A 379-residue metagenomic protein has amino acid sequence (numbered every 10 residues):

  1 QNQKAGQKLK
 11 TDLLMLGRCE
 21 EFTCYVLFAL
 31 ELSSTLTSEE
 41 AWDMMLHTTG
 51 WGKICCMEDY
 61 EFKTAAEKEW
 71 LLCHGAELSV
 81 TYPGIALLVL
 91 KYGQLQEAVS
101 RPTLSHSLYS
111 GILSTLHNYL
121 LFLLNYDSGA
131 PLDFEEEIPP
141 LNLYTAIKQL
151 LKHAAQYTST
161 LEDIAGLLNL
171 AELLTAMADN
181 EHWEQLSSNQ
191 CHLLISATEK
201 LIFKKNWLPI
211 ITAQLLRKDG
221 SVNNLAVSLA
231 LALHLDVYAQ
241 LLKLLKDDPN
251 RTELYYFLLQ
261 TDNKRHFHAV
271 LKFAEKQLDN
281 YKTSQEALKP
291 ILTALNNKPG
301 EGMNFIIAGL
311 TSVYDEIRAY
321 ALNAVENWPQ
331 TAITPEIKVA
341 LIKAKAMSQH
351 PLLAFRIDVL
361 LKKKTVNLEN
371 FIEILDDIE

Functional and structural regions predicted by a protein language model:
Q1-Q3, T23-T35, D43, K53-K63 (+11 more regions): Structural detector for internal amphipathic alpha-helices that build alpha-solenoid repeat scaffolds
K4-L16, T35-L46, A65-G75, T81 (+10 more regions): Amphipathic alpha-helical scaffolding segments comprising HEAT/armadillo-like alpha-solenoid repeats
G17-T23, H47-T48, S312-E316, M347-L352: Short coil/turn segments at helix-helix junctions and helix-capping linkers within large alpha-helical proteins
T115, A146-H153, L173, A197 (+1 more regions): Charge-rich, solvent-exposed alpha-helical interaction surfaces
A154-I202: Eukaryote-biased recognition of C-terminal alpha-helical segments
Q156, K362-E379: Terminal, non-catalytic domain-edge segments
